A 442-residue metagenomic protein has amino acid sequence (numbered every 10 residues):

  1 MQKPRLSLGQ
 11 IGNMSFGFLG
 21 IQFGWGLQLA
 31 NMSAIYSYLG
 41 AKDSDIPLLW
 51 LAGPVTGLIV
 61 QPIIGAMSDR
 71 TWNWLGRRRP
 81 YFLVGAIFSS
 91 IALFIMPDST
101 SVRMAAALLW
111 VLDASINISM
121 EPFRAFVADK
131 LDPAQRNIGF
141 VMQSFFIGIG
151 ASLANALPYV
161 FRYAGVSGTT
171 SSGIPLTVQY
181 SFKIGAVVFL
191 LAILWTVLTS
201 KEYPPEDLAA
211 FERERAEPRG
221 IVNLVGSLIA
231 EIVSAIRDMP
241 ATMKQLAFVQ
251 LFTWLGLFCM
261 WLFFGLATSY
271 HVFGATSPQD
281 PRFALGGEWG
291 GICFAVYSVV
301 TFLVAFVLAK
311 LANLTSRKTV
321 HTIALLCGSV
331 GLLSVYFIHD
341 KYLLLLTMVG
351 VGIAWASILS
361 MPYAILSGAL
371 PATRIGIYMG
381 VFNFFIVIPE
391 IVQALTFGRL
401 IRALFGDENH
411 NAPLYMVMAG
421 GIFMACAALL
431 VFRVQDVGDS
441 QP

Functional and structural regions predicted by a protein language model:
M1-G9, T100-A107, I118-S119, F123 (+2 more regions): Intracellular loop-helix junctions on the cytosolic face of multi-pass helical membrane proteins
Q2-P54, K244-V249, T253-P278: Helix-loop boundary and gating motifs at the non-cytosolic
K42-A52, L176, Y180, G274-V299 (+1 more regions): Loop-to-transmembrane helix entry
I59-L75, L303-S316, I401: Helix-to-loop junctions at the C-terminal end of transmembrane segments in multipass secondary transporters
F82-S101, L326-H339: C-terminal ends and interior cores of transmembrane alpha-helices in multi-pass membrane transporters/permeases
A92-M96, T100-S119, L343-S357: Hydrophobic core of transmembrane alpha-helices in multi-pass small-molecule transporters, especially MFS/SLC-type
I118-L131, S357-P371: Intracellular juxtamembrane helix-capping segments at the cytosolic ends of symmetry-related transmembrane helices
A312, S316-P362: C-terminal transmembrane helical hairpin of 12-TM major facilitator-type secondary transporters
